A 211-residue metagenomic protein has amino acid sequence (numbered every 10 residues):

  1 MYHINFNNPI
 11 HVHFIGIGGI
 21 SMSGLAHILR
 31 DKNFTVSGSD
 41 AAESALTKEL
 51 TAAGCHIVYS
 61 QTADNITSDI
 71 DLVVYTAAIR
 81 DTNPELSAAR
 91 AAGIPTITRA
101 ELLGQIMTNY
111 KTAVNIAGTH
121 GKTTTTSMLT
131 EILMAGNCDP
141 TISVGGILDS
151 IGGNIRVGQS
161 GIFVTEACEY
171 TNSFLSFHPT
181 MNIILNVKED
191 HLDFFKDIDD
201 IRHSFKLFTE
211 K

Functional and structural regions predicted by a protein language model:
M1-T98, L102: N-terminal leader/targeting and accessory segments in enzymes
I28, T51, D64-S68, A77-K211: Phosphate-binding loop of NTP-binding sites
